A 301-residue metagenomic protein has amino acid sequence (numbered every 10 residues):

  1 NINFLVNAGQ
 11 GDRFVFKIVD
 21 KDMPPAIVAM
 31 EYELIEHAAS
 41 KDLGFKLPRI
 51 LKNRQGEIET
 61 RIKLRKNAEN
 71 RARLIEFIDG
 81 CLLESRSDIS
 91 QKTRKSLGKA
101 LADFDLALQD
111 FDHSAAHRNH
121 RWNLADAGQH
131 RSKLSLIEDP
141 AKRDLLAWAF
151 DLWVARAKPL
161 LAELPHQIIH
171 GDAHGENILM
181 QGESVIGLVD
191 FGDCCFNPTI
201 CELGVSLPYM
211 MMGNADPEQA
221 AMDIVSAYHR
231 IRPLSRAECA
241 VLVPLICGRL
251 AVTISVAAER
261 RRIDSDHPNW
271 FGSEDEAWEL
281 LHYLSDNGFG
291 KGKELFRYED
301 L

Functional and structural regions predicted by a protein language model:
N1-A8, V15-F16, I50, V154-C201: Active-site acidic catalytic loop and adjacent metal/ATP-binding pocket of ATP-dependent phosphoryl transfer enzymes
G9-D112: ATP-binding pocket architecture of kinase catalytic cores
K21, G80, I186, C194-F196 (+1 more regions): Activation segment
R54, R86-K142, H166, F271: A cross-family kinase active-site recognition segment
G56, A68, A72-R86, A127-I137 (+1 more regions): A glycine-centered beta->alpha junction motif in the catalytic cores of kinase/phosphotransferase enzymes
S135-L136, T253-L301: ATP/Mg2+ or Mg2+-diphosphate-binding catalytic cores that bind nucleotide phosphates or diphosphates via glycine-rich
I200-P233, C247-S265: Active-site activation/catalytic loop segments of kinase-like enzymes and analogous catalytic loops in related
